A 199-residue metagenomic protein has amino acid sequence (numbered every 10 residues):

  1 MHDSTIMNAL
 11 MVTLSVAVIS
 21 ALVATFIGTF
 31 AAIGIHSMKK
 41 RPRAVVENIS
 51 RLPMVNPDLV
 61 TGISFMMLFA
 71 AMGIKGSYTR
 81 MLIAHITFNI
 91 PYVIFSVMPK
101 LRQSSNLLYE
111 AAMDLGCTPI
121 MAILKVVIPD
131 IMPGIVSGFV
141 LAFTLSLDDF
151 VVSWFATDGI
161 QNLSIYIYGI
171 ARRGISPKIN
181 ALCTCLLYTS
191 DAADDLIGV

Functional and structural regions predicted by a protein language model:
M1-R102, D130, G134, G138-L145 (+1 more regions): Membrane-water interface segments at the C-terminal ends of transmembrane alpha-helices in multi-pass inner-membrane
M1-T5, L147-S190: Interhelical loop and adjacent transmembrane-helix boundary motif in polytopic membrane transport permeases
A31-A32, G62, Y109, L141 (+2 more regions): Interfacial helix-capping/hinge residues at the ends of transmembrane alpha-helices
K39-R41, R102-L107, T118, G159-Q161 (+1 more regions): Juxtamembrane helix-boundary/capping and inter-helix hinge elements in multi-pass membrane proteins
K100-E110, P119-M121, M132, L147: Transmembrane helix boundary and interhelical loop/hinge segments in multi-pass membrane proteins
A112, Y188-D194: Conserved small/polar residues in nucleotide/adenosyl-binding loops
L115-G116, P129: Glycine/proline-centered hinge or cleavage motifs at structural transition points of membrane proteins
I197-V199: Short hydrophobic transmembrane-like helices used for membrane targeting/insertion
